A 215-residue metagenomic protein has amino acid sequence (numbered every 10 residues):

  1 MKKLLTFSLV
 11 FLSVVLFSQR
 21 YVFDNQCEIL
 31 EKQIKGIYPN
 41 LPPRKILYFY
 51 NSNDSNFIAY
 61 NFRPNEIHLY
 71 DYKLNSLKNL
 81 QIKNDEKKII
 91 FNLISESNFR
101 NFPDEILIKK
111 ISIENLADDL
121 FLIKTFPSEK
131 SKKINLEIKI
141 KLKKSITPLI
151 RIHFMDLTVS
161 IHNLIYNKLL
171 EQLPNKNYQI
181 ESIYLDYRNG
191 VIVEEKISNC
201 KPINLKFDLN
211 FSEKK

Functional and structural regions predicted by a protein language model:
M1-D24: Bacterial Sec-dependent N-terminal signal peptides
Q19-F99: Start-of-domain marker
V22, D54-N56, D118-L120, L173-Q179: Coil-to-beta-strand transition motifs
I29-I37, T125-S131, D186: Short acidic, glycine-rich loop/turn motifs
I46-F49, Y60-F62, E66-N75, I111 (+2 more regions): Broad, structure-driven detector of short, well-ordered beta-strand segments within folded domains
I58-N61, L122-E129, Y184: Short beta-strand segments that buttress and anchor functional surface loops
N101-S160, L164: Extended beta-strand-rich segments in extracellular/periplasmic secretory proteins, especially within noncatalytic
I146-K215: Non-transmembrane domains of secretory- and envelope-associated proteins
